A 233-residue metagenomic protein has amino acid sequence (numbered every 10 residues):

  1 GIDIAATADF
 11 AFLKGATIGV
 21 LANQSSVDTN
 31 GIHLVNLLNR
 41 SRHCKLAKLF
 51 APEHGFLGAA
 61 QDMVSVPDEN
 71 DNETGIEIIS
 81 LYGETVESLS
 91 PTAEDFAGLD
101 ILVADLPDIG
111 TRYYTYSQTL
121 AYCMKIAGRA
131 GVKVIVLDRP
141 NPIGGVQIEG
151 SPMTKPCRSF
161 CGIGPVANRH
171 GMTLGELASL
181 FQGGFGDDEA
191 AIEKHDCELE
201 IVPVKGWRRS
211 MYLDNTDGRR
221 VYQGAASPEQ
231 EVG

Functional and structural regions predicted by a protein language model:
G1-K45: N-terminal phosphate-binding or glycine-rich loops at protein starts, especially the Walker A/P-loop of NTPases
L37-L38, T119-A130: Catalytic-core regions built around general acid/base machinery
H43-C44, A127-K133: A short helix->loop->beta-strand "cap" motif at the edges of active sites that frequently abuts
K45-H54, L137: Short internal beta-strands
G58-D62, I135-R158: Glycine-rich, charge-decorated loop segments at or immediately adjacent to ligand/cofactor-binding or catalytic sites
D62-L99, T111: Glycine-rich oxoanion-binding loops at beta->alpha junctions
D108-L120: Glycine/threonine-rich flexible loop motifs
C157-G233: Conserved anion/nucleotide-ligand pocket segment
